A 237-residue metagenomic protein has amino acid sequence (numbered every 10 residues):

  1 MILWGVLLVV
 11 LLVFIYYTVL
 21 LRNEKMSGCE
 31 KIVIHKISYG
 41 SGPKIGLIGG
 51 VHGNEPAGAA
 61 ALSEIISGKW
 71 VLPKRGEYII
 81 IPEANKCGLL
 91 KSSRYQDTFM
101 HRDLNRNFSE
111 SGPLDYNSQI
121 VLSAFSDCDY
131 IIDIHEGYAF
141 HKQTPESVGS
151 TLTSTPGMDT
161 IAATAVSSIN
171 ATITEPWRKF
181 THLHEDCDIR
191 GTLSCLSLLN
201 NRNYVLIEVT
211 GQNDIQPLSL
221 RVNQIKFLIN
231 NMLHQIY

Functional and structural regions predicted by a protein language model:
I2-Y237: Structured catalytic-domain cores with a bias toward divalent-metal coordination
